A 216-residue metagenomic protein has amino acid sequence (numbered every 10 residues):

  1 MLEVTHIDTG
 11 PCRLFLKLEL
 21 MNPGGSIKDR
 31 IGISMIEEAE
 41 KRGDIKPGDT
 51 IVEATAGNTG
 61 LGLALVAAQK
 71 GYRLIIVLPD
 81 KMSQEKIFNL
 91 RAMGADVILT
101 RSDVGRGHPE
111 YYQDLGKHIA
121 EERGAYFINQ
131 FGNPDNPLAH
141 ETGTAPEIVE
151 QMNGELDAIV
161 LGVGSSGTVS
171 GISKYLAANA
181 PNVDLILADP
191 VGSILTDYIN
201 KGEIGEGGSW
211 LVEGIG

Functional and structural regions predicted by a protein language model:
M1-G216: PLP-dependent amino-acid enzyme catalytic core
